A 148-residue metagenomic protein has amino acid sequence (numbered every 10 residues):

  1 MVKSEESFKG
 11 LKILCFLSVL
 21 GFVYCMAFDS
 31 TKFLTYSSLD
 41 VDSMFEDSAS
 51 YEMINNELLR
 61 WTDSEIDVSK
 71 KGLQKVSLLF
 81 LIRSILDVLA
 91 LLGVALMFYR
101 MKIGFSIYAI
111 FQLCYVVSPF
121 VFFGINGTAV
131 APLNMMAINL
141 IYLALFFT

Functional and structural regions predicted by a protein language model:
M1-T148: Topology signature of small-to-medium multi-pass alpha-helical membrane proteins
